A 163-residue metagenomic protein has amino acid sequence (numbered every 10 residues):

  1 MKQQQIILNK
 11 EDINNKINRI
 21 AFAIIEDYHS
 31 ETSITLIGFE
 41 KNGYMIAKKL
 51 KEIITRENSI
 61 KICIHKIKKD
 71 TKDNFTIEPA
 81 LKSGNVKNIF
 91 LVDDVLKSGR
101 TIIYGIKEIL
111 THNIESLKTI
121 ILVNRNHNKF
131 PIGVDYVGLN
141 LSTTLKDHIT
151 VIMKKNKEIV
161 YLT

Functional and structural regions predicted by a protein language model:
M1-T163: PRPP-associated nucleotide enzymes
